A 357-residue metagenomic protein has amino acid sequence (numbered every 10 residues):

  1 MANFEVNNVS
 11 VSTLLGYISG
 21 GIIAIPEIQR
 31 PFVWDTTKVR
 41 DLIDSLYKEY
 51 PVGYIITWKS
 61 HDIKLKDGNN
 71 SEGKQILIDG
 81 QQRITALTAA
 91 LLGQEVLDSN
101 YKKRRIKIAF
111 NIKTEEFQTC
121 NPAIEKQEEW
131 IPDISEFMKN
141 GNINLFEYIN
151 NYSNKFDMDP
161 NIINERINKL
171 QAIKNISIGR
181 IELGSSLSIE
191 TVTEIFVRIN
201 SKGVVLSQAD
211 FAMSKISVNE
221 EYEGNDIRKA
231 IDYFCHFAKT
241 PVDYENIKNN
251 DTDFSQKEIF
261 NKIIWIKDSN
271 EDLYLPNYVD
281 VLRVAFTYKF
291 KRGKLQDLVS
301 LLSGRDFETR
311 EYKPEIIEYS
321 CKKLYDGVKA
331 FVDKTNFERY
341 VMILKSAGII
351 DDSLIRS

Functional and structural regions predicted by a protein language model:
A2-R292, D352-R356: Basic- and aromatic-enriched surface patches that contact anionic nucleotides/nucleic acids
I263-S357: A cross-family structural signal marking well-folded subdomains
